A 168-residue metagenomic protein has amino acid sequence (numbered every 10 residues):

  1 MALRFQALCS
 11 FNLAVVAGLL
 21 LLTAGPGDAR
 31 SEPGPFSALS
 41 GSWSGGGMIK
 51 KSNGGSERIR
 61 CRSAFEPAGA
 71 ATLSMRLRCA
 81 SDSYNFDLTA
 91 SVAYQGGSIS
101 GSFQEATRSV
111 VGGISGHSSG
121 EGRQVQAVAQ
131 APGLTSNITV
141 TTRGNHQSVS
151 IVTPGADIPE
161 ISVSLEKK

Functional and structural regions predicted by a protein language model:
M1-A7: N-terminal secretory signal peptides that target proteins for export/translocation
S10-A24: Bacterial N-terminal signal peptides
A29-T141, S150-K168: Central antiparallel beta-sheet cores of small beta-barrel/beta-sandwich binding domains
